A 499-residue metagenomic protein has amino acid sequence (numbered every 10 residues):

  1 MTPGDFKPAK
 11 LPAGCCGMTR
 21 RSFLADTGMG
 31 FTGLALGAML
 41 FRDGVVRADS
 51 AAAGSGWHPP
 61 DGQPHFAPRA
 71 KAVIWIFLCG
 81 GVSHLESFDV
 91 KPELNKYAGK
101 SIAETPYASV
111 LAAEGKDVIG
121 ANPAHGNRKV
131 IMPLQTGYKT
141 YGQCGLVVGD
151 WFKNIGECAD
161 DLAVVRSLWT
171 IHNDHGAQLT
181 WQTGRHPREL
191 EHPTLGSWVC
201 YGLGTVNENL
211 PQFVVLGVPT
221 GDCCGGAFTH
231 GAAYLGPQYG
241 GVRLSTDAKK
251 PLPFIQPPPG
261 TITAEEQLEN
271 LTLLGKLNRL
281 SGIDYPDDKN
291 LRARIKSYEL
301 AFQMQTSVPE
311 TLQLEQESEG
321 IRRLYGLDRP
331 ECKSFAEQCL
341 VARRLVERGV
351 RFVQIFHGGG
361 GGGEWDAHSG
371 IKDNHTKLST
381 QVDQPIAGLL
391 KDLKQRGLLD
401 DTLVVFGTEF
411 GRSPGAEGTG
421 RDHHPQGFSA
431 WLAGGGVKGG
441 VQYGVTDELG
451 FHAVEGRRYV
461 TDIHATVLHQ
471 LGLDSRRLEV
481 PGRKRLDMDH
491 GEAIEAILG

Functional and structural regions predicted by a protein language model:
M1-G499: Ligand-binding pockets and gating/stacking loops
